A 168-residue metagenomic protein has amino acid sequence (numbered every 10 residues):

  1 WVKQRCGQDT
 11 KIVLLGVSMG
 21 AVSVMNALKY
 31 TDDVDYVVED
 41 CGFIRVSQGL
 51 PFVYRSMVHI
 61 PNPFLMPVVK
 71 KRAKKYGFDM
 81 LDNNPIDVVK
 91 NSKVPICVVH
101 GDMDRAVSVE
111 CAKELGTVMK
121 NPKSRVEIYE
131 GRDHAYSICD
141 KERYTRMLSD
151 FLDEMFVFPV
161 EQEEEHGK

Functional and structural regions predicted by a protein language model:
W1-T10: Conserved acidic catalytic loop of the alpha/beta-hydrolase fold
G16-G20: Gly/Ala-rich beta-loop-alpha elbow adjacent to hydrolase catalytic centers
N26-F78: Hydrolase active-site cap/lid region
P85, V94, S108-T117: Short alpha-helix in the alpha/beta-hydrolase fold that links the catalytic acid
N91-K93, V98-H100, D104: Short beta-strand/loop motif that positions the catalytic acidic residue of the alpha/beta-hydrolase fold
M103-V107, H134-A135: Acidic catalytic loop of the alpha/beta-hydrolase fold
G116-A135: Catalytic histidine neighborhood in serine/cysteine hydrolases with alpha/beta-hydrolase-type architecture
R132-T145: Catalytic histidine-centered segment of alpha/beta-hydrolase-like enzymes
